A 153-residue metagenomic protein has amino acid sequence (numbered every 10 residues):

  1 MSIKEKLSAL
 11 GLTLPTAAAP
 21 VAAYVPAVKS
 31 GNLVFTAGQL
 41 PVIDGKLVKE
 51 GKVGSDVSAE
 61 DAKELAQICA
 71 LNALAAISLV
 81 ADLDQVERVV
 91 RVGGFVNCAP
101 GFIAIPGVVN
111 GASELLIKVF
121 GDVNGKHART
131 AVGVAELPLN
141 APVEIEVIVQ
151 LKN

Functional and structural regions predicted by a protein language model:
M1-N153: Short, polar/acidic, helix-capping and beta-turn segments at strand->helix junctions that line the mouths
